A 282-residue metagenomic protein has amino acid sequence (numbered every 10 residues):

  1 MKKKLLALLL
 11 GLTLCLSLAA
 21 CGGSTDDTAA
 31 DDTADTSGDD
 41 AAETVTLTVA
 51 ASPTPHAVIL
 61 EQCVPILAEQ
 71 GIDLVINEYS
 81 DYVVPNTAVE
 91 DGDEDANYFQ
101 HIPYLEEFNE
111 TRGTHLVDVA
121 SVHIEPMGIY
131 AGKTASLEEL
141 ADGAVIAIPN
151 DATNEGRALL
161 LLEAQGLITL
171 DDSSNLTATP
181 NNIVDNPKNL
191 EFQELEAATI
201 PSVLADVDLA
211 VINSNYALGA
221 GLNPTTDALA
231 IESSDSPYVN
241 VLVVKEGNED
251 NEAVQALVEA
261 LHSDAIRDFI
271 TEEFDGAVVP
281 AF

Functional and structural regions predicted by a protein language model:
K2-S24: Sec-dependent N-terminal signal peptides of Gram-positive bacterial secreted proteins and lipoproteins
S17-A41: Bacterial lipoprotein signal-peptidase II cleavage site
A42-T54, I72-E78, V145-I146: Short, well-ordered beta-strand elements
I76-T87, N175-S202: Short helix-initiation/N-cap motifs at beta->coil->alpha
E107-V119, K133-T134, D206, V211 (+1 more regions): Ligand-binding "clamshell"
V119-I168, R267: A conserved helix-loop-strand patch within extracytoplasmic ligand-binding domains of the periplasmic binding
P126-L137, V239-N251: A bilobed periplasmic-binding-protein/Venus flytrap-type ligand-binding module shared by bacterial periplasmic
N154-E163, L261-A281: Periplasmic-binding protein-like
